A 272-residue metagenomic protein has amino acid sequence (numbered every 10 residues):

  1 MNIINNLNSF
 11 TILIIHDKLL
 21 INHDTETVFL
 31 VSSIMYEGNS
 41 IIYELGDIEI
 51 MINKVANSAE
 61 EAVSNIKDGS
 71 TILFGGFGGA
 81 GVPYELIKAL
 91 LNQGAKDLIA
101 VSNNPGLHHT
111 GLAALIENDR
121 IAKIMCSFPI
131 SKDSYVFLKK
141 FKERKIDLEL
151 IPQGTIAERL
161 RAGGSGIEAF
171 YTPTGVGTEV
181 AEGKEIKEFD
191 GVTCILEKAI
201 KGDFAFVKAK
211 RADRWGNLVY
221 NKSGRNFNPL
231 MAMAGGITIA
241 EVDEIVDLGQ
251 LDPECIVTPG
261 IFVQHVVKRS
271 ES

Functional and structural regions predicted by a protein language model:
N2-N8: Extreme N-terminal basic, low-complexity initiation segments that serve as generic localization/processing leaders
L13-H16, I34: Short, linear, compositionally biased motifs with a strong N-terminal bias
D17, D24-T25, E37, E44: Short hydrophobic alpha-helical segments enriched in small aliphatic residues
L30-I50: Short, Lys/Arg-enriched N-terminal segments with co-localized hydrophobic residues within the first ~10-30 amino acids
I48-S272: Conserved alpha/beta enzyme-core scaffold
